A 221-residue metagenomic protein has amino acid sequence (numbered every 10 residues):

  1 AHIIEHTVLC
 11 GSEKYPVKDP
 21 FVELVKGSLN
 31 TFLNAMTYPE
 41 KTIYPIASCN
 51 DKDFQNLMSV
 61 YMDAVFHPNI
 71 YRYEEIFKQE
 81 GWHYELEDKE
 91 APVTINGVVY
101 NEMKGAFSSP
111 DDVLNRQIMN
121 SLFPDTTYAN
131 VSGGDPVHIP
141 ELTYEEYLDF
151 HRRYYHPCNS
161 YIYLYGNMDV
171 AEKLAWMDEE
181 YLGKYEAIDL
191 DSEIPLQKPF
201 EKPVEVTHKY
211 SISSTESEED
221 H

Functional and structural regions predicted by a protein language model:
T7-H208, E218-H221: Charge-rich, well-structured scaffold segments of protease-associated domains
Y210-I212: Long, K/E/R/D-enriched contiguous segments that form extended
